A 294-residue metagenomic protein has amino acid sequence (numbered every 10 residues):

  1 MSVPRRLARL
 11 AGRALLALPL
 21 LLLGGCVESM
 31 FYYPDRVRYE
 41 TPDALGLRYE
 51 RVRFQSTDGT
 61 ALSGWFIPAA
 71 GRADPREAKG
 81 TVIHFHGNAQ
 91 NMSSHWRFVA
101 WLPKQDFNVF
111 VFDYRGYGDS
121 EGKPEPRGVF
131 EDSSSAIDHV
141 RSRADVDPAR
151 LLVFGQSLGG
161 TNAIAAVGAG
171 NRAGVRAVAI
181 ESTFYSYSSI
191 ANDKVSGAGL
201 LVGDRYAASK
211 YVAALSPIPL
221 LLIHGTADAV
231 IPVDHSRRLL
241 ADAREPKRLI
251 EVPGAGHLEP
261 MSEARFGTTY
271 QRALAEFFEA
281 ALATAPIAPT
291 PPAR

Functional and structural regions predicted by a protein language model:
L21-Q55, I287-A288, A293-R294: An N-terminal hydrophobic leader/cap segment in hydrolases
T57, A61-H139: Membrane-embedded segments
F98, A208, P232-A241: Short alpha-helix in the alpha/beta-hydrolase fold that links the catalytic acid
D113-G118, F184, A255-G256: Short beta-to-alpha linker loops that shape the active-site pocket of alpha/beta-hydrolase fold enzymes
A136-D145, A149-V195, A208-Y211: Primarily recognizes the serine-hydrolase "nucleophile elbow" in alpha/beta-hydrolase and SGNH/GDSL folds
A198-Y211, P217: Active-site nucleophile elbow and catalytic-triad environment of alpha/beta-hydrolase enzymes
L215-S216, L221-H224, D228: Short beta-strand/loop motif that positions the catalytic acidic residue of the alpha/beta-hydrolase fold
R237, A241-R294: C-terminal catalytic histidine-bearing segment of alpha/beta-hydrolase fold enzymes
